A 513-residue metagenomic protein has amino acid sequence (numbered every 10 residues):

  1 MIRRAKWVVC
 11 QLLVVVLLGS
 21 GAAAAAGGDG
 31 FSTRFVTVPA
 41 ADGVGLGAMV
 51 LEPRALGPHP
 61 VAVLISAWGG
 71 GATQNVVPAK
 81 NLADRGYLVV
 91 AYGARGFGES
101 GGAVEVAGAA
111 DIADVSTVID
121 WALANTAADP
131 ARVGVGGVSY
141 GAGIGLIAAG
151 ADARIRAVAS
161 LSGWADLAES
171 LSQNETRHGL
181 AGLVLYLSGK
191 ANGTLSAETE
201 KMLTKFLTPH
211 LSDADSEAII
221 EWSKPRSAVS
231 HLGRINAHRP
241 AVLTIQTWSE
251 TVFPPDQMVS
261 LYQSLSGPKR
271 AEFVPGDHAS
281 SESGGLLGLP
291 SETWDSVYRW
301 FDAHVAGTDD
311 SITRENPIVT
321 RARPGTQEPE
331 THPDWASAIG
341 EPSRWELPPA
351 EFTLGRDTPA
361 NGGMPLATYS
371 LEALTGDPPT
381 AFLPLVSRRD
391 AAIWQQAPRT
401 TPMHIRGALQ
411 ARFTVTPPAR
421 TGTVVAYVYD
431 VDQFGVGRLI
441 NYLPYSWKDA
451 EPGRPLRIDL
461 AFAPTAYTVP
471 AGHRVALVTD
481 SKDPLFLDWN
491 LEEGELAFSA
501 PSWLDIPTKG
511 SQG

Functional and structural regions predicted by a protein language model:
D29-S32, V36-A40, T308-G513: Glycine/threonine-rich phosphate-binding loop and adjacent beta-strand/alpha-helix elements that clamp
D42-E52: A short loop-to-beta-strand scaffold at the N-terminal edge of the catalytic core in hydrolase folds
A55, E105-D111, T117-S139, I155: Gly/Ser-rich "nucleophile elbow"/oxyanion-hole loop immediately N-terminal to the catalytic nucleophile in hydrolases
A55-H59, L64-G101, T251-P254, L485: Short substrate-entry loop that stabilizes the transition state in hydrolases
D84, G136, I147-A237, T308-I312: Accessory cap/linker subdomain of secreted extracellular hydrolases
H238, L243-Q246: Short beta-strand/loop motif that positions the catalytic acidic residue of the alpha/beta-hydrolase fold
P240, F253-Y262: Short alpha-helix in the alpha/beta-hydrolase fold that links the catalytic acid
L265-S280: Catalytic histidine neighborhood in serine/cysteine hydrolases with alpha/beta-hydrolase-type architecture
